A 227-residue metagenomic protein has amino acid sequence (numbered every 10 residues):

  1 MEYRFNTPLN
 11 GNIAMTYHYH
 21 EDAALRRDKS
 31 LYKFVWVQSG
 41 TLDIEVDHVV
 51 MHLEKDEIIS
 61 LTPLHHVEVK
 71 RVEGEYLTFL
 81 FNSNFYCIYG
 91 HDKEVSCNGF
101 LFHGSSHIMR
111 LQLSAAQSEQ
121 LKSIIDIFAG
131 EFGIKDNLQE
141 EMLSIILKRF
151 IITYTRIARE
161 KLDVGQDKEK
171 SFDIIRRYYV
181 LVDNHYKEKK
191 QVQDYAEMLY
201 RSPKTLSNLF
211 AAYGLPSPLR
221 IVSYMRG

Functional and structural regions predicted by a protein language model:
M1-E54: Generic protein-terminus/edge-of-domain signal
E2-N6, V72-G130: A hydrophobic/aromatic-rich effector-binding and dimerization subdomain of bacterial HTH-type transcriptional regulators
D43-E45, L61, H66-V72: Short beta-strand His + acidic residue motifs that chelate non-heme Fe in jelly-roll/DSBH and cupin folds
L53-H66, L80-S83: Conserved metal-binding segment of the jelly-roll/cupin
A116-D163, D173: An amphipathic alpha-helical interaction segment
Q117-Q120, K170-Y178, G214, P218 (+1 more regions): N-terminal positioning helix adjacent to the helix-turn-helix/winged-helix DNA-binding module
A129-D136, T153-L162, R177-Q191, L209-G214: Basic, amphipathic alpha-helical hairpins
H185, K189, Q193-G227: Basic/polar phosphate-binding segments, predominantly the helix-turn-helix DNA-binding elements of transcriptional
